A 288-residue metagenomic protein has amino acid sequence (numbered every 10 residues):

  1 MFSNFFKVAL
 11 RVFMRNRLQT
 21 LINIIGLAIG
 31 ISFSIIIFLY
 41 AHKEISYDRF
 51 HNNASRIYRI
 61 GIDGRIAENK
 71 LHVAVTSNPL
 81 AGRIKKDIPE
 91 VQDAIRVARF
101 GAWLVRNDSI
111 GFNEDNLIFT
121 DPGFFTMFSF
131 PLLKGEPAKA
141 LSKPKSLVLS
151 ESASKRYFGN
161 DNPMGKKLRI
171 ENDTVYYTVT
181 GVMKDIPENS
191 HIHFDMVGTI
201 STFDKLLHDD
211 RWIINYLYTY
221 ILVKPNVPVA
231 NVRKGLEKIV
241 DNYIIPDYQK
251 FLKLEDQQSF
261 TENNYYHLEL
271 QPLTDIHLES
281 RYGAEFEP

Functional and structural regions predicted by a protein language model:
M1-F5, T76, E262-Y265: Juxtamembrane loop-helix boundary motifs flanking transmembrane segments in multi-pass membrane proteins
F5-M14: A short amphipathic helical element positioned immediately N-terminal to and/or at the very start of a transmembrane
V12, T20, Y40, T76 (+2 more regions): Membrane-interface anchoring determinants
M14-R15, L222: Alpha-solenoid HEAT/Armadillo repeat architecture
N16-K43: Short, strongly hydrophobic transmembrane alpha-helices
L21-I24, A28, D93, K167 (+1 more regions): Residues at or immediately flanking beta-strands
S34-M164, R169-T178, K234, K238-F251 (+1 more regions): Structured, solvent-exposed hinge/loop segments at the ends of secondary-structure elements
D121-K134, L147-E287: Mid-to-C-terminal secondary-structure elements that act as membrane-proximal/extracytoplasmic interface segments
